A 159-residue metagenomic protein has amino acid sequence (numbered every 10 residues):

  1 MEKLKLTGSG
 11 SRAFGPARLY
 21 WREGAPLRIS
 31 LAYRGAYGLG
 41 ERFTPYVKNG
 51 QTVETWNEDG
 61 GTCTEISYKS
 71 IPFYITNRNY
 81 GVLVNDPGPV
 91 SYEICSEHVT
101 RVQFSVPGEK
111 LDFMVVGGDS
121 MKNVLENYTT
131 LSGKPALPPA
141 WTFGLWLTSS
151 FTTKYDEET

Functional and structural regions predicted by a protein language model:
M1-A140, T148-S150: Catalytic and substrate-binding clefts that recognize carbohydrates or anionic sugar/phosphate headgroups
T153-T159: Short, acidic/polar
